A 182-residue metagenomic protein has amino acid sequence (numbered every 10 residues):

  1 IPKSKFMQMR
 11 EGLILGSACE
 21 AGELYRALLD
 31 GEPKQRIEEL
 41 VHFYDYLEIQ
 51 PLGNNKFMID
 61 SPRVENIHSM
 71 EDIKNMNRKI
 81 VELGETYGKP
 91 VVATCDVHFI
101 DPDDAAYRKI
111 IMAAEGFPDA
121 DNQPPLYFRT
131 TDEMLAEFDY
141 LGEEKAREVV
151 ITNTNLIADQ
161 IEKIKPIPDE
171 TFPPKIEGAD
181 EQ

Functional and structural regions predicted by a protein language model:
I1-Q182: Phosphodiester-processing cores and adjacent nucleic acid-binding clamps
